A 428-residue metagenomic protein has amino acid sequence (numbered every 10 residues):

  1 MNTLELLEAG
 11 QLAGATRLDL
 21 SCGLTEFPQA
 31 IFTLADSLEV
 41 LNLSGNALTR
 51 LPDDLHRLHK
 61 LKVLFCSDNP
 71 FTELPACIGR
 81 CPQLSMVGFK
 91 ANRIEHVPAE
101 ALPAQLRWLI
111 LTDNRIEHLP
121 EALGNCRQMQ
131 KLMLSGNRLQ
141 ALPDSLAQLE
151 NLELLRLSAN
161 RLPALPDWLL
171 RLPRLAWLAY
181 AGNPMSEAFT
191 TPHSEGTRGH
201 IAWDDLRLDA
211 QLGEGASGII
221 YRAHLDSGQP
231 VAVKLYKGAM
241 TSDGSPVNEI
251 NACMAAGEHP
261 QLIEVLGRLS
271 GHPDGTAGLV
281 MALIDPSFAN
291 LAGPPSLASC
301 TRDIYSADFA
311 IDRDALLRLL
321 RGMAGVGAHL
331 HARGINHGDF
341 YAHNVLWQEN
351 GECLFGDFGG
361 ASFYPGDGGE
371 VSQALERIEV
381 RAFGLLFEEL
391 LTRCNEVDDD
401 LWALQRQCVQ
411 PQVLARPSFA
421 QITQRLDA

Functional and structural regions predicted by a protein language model:
M1-D53, R57-T112, H118-E121, K131 (+2 more regions): The feature captures the LRR N-terminal capping module
A216-A252: ATP-binding glycine-rich loop module of kinase domains
N251-L262: Structural motif at the C-terminus of the N-lobe alphaC helix and the adjacent alphaC-beta4 loop of the Hanks-type
E264-A277: Short beta-strand micro-motifs within the conserved protein kinase catalytic domain, predominantly in the N-lobe
D274-F288: Conserved short submotifs of the Hanks-type protein kinase catalytic core that shape the nucleotide-binding pocket
L319-L320: Activation segment signature within eukaryotic-like protein kinase domains
G327-W347: Catalytic-loop of the protein kinase fold
L354, F358-Q407, P411: C-lobe/activation-segment region of protein kinase-like
